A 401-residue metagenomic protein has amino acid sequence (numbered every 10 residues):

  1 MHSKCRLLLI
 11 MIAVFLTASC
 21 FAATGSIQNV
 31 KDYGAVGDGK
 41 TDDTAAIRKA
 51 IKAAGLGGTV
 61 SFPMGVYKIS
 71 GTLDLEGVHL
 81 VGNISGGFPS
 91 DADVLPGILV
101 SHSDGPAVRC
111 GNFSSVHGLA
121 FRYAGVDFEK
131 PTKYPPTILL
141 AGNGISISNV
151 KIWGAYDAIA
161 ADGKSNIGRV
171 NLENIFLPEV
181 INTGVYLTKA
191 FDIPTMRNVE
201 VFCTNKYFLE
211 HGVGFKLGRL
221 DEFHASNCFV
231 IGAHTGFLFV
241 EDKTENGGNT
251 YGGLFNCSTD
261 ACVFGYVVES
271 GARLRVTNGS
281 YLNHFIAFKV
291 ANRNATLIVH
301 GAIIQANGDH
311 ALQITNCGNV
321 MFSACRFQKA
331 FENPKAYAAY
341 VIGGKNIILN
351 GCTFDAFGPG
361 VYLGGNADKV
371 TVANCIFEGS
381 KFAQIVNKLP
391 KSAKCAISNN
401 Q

Functional and structural regions predicted by a protein language model:
M1-L9: Bacterial N-terminal signal peptides that target proteins for export
L9-S19: Bacterial N-terminal signal peptides
C20-G25: Boundary at the C-terminal end of the N-terminal hydrophobic targeting segment
V30-P63, I69, D74: Acidic Gly/Asp/Thr-rich repetitive segments characteristic of extracellular carbohydrate-active and adhesion proteins
L56-D104, A120-G125: N-terminal extracellular ligand-recognition/capping segment immediately after the signal peptide
P63, S70, E76, V81-N83 (+34 more regions): Feature marks extracellular polysaccharide-active and adherence modules
V94-V108, G118, D127-L139, W153-K164 (+9 more regions): Extracellular beta-strand/beta-solenoid scaffold signature
D368-Q401: Acidic, glycine- and Ser/Thr-rich low-complexity intrinsically disordered tracts in extracellular/secreted proteins
